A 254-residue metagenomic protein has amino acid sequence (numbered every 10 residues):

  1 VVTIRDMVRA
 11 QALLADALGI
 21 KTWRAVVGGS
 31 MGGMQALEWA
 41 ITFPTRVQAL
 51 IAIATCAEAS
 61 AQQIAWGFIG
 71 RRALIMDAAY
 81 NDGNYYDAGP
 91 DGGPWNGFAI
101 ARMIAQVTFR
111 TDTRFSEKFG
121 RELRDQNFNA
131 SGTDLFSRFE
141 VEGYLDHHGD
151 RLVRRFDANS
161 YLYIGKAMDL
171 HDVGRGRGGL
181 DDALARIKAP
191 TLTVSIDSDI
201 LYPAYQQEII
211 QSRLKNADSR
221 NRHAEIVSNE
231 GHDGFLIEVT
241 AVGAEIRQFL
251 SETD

Functional and structural regions predicted by a protein language model:
R5-A25, M34, P44: Conserved acidic catalytic loop of the alpha/beta-hydrolase fold
V26-G28, I53: Short beta-strand immediately N-terminal to the catalytic nucleophile in serine-hydrolase-like folds
G33-P44, L50: Short glycine-enriched nucleophile-adjacent loop and the immediately C-terminal alpha-helix near the catalytic center
R46, A52-R151: Alpha/beta-hydrolase-fold enzymes
H147-H148, Y163-A183: Active-site nucleophile elbow and catalytic-triad environment of alpha/beta-hydrolase enzymes
I187, T193-S195: Short beta-strand/loop motif that positions the catalytic acidic residue of the alpha/beta-hydrolase fold
I200-Q206: Conserved alpha/beta-hydrolase "acid-adjacent" motif
E208-Q211, K215-D254: Catalytic active-site module of serine/aspartate enzymes centered on a nucleophile-bearing elbow/loop
